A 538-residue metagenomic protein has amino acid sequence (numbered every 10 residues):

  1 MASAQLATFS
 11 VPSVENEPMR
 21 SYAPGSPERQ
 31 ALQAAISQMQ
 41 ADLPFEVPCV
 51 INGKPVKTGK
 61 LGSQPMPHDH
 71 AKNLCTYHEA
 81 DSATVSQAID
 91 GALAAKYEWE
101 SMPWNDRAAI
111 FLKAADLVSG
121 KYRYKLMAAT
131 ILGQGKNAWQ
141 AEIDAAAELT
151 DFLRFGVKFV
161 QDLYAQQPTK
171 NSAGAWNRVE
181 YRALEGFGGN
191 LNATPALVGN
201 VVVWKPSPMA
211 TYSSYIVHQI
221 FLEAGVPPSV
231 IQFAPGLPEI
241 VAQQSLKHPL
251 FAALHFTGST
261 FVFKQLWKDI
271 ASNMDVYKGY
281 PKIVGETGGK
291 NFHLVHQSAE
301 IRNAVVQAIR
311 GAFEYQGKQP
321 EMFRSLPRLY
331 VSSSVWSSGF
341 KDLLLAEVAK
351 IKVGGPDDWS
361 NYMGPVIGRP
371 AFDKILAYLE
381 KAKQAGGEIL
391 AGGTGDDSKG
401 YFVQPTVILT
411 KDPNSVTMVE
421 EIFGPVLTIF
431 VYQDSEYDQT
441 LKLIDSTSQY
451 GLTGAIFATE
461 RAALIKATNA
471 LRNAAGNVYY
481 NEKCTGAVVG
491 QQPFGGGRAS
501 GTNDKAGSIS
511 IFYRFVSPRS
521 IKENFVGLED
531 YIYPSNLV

Functional and structural regions predicted by a protein language model:
M1-L74: Hydrophobic face of amphipathic alpha-helices that form TPR/SEL1-like repeat modules and related alpha-solenoid
A2-S3, A7-S10, E17, S21 (+16 more regions): Conserved C-terminal structural/oligomerization subdomain of aldehyde/semialdehyde dehydrogenase
S82-L93, Y97-E98, A108-Y124, Q134-A165: Long amphipathic alpha-helix in the N-terminal Rossmann-like dinucleotide-binding domain of NAD(P)-dependent
A129-K136, T169-A173, D358-G364: Short linear capping/connector segments at secondary-structure termini
I131, L149-T150, R154, K158-N303 (+2 more regions): Rossmann-like NAD(P) dinucleotide-binding subdomain of oxidoreductase/dehydrogenase enzymes
A175-N177, G392-D397, C484-T485: Short, solvent-exposed loop/turn elements at beta->coil junctions and helix N-caps that rim active or binding pockets
A183-E185, K399-Q404: A short, glycine/Asx- and small/polar-enriched loop/turn that sits immediately N-terminal to a beta-strand
F251-H255, V262-F263, Y280-G285, K290 (+3 more regions): Core active-site phosphate/anionic-ligand binding loop and the adjoining beta-turn-alpha structural block in enzyme
